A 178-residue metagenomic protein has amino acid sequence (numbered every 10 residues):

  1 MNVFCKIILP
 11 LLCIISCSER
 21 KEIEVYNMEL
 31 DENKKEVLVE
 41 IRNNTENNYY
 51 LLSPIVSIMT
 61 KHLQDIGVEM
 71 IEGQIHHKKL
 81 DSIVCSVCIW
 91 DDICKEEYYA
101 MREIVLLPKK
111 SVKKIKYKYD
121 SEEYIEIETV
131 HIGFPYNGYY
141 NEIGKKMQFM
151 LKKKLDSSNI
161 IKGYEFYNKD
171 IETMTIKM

Functional and structural regions predicted by a protein language model:
M1-Y26, V39: Bacterial Sec-dependent N-terminal signal peptides
K35-V37: Structural beta-strand segments of beta-rich domains
V39-N48: Asparagine-centered strand-capping/turn motif at beta-strand->loop junctions
L51-L107: The feature marks short-to-medium sequence segments in extracytoplasmic or secretory-pathway proteins
V105-K118: Short Pro-Gly-centered flexible turn/kink motifs
S121-F149: Short, surface-exposed ligand- or partner-binding patches at beta-edge/loop junctions that are enriched in aromatics
G144-M178: Short beta-strand elements
